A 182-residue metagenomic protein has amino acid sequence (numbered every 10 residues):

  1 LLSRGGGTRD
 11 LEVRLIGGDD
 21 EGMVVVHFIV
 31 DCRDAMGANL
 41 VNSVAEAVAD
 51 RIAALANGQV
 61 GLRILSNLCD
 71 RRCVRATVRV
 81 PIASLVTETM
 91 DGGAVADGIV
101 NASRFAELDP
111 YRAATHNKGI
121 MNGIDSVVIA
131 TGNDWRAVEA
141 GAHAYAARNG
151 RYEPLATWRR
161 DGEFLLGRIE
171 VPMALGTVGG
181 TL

Functional and structural regions predicted by a protein language model:
L1-V48: Intrinsically disordered, low-complexity linker/loop segments enriched in Gly/Pro and charged/polar residues
D34-M36, V41-T181: Glycine-rich anion/phosphate-binding loop at the beta-strand->alpha-helix junction
